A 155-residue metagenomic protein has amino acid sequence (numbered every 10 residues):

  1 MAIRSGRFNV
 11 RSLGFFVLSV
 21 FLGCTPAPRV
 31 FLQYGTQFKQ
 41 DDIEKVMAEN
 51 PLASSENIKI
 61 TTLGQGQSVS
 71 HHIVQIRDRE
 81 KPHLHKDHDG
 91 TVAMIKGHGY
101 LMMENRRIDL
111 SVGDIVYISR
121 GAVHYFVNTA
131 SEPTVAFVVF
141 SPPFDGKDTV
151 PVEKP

Functional and structural regions predicted by a protein language model:
M1-V10: N-terminal secretory signal peptides that target proteins for export/translocation
S12-G23: Bacterial N-terminal signal peptides
C24-I73, P151-P155: A short, N-terminal "cap"/entry segment at the start of jelly-roll beta-barrel domains of the cupin/DSBH fold
T62, K81-K86, V127-T129: Short histidine-centered beta-strand/loop micro-motifs that create catalytic or ligand/metal-coordination sites
S70-K86: Conserved short histidine dyad/triad with adjacent acidic residue
I76, K86-L101: Short, conserved beta-strand element in jelly-roll/cupin
R106-R120: Short acidic-glycine-tyrosine-enriched beta hairpin
R120-G146: Ligand-binding loop in jelly-roll beta-barrel domains
